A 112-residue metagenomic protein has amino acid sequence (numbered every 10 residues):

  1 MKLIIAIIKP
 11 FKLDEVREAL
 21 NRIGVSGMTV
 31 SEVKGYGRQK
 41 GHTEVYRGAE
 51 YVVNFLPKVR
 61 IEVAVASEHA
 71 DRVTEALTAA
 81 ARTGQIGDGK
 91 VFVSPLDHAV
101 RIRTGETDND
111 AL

Functional and structural regions predicted by a protein language model:
M1-L112: Positively charged, small/polar-rich N-terminal and surface patches that mediate targeting and assembly and bind
